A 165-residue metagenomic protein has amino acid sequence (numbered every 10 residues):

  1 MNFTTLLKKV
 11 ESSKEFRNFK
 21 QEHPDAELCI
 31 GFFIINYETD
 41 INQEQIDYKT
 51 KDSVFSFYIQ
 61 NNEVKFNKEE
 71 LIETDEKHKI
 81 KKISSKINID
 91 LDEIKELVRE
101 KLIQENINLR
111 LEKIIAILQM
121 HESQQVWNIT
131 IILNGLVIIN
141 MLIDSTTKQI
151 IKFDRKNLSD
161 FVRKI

Functional and structural regions predicted by a protein language model:
M1-I165: Long, terminal "pre-/pro-" and other extracytoplasmic accessory regions that lie outside the mature folded/catalytic
